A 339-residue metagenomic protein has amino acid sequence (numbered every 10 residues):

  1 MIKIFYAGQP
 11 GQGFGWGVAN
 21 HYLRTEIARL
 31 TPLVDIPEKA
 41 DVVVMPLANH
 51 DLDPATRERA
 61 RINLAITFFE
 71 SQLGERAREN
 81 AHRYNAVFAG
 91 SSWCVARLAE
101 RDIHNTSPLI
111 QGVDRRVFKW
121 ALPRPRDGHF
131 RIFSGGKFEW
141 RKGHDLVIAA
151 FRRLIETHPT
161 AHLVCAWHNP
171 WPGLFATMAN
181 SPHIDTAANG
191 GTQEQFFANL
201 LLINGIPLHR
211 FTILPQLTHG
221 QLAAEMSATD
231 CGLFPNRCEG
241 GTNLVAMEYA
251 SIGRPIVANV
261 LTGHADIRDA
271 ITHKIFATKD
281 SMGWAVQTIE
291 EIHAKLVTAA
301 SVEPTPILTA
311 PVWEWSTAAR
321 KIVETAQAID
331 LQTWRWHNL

Functional and structural regions predicted by a protein language model:
F5-A7, T25-I103: Extended catalytic core of nucleotide-activated donor transferases of GT-like folds
G15, Q287, E291, E303-L339: A charged, aromatic-enriched C-terminal amphipathic alpha-helix characteristic of glycosyltransferases across folds
E75-R76, V113-H129: Acidic anion/phosphate-binding donor-loop and adjacent secondary structure in glycosyltransferase catalytic cores
R124-K142, I148-R152, L163-C165: Conserved donor-binding/catalytic core segment of Leloir-type glycosyltransferases
A176-G220: Nucleotide-activated donor-binding/catalytic signature segment of Leloir-type glycosyltransferases, i.e., the conserved
A223, A246-S251, T262-D266: Short alpha-helical segment that forms part of, or immediately flanks, the ligand-binding pocket in carbohydrate-active
A224-G241, R254: Acidic donor-binding loop of glycosyltransferase active sites
A265-S301: Change "using UDP/GDP/dTDP sugars" to "using nucleotide sugars
